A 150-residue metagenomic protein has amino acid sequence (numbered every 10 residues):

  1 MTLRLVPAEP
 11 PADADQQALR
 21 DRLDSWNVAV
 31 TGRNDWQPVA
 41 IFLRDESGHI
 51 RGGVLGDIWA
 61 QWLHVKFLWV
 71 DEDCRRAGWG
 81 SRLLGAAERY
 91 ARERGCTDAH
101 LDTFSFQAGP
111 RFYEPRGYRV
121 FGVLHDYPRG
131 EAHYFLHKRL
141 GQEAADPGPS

Functional and structural regions predicted by a protein language model:
L3-K66, D71, G122-D126, R139-G141: Acetyl-CoA-dependent GNAT
L19, Y113-E114, Y118: Conserved active-site tyrosine of GNAT-family acetyltransferases
W59, H100-D102, R119-F135: Conserved catalytic-core motifs of GNAT/GCN5-like acyltransferases
R76-R89, P115: Conserved acetyl-CoA-binding loop-helix of GNAT-fold acetyltransferases
A91-F104: Conserved GNAT acetyl-CoA-binding A-motif
G109: Helix-turn-helix
R139-S150: Generic C-terminal helix-cap and adjacent flexible tail
